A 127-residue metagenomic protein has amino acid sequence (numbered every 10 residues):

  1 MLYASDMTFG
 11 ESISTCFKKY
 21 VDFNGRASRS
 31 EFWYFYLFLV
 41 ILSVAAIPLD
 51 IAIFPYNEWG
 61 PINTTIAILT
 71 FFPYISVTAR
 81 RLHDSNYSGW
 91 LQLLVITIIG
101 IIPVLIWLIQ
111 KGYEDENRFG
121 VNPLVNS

Functional and structural regions predicted by a protein language model:
M1-F38, Y74-W90, W107-S127: Membrane-interface extramembranous regions at the lipid-water interface
S30-R81, S85-I109: Hydrophobic alpha-helical transmembrane segments in multi-pass membrane proteins
